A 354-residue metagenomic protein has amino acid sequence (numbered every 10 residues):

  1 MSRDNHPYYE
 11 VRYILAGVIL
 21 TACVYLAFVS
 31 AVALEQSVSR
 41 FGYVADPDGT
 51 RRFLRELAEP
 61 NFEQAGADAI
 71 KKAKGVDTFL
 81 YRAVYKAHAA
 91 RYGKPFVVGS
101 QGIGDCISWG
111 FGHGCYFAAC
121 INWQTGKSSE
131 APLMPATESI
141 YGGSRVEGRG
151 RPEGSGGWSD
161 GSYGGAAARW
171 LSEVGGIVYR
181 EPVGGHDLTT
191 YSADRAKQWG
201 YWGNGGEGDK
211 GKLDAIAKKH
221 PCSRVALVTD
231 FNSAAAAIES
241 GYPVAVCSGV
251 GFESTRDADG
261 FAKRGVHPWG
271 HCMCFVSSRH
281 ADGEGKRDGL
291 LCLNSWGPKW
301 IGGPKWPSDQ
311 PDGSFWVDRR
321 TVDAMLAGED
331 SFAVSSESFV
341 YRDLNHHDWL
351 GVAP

Functional and structural regions predicted by a protein language model:
H6-G17: N-terminal Sec-pathway targeting helices
L15-A16, A27-P132, G156-R180, E329 (+3 more regions): Structured alpha-helical subdomains that flank or immediately precede key functional sites
L20, G49, D77, A136 (+1 more regions): Intrinsically disordered/low-complexity terminal segments and short unstructured peptides
L34-R40, S108, G112-Y116, V146-L293 (+1 more regions): Predominantly the structural core of cysteine protease catalytic domains
S128-G150: Acidic helix-start/capping segments at beta-turn-to-alpha-helix junctions
